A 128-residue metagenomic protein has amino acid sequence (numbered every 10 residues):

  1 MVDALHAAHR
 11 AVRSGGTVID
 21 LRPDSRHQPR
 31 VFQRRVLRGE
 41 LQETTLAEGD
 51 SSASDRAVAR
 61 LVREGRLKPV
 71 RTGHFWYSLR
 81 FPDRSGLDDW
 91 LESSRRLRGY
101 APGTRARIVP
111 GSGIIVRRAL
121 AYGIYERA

Functional and structural regions predicted by a protein language model:
M1, R26-H27, R80: Alpha-helix N-cap/loop-to-helix initiation residues
V2-T17: A short glycine-rich, Lys/Arg-flanked "PGG" loop and its adjoining helix->strand segment in the class I
A8, D20-P23, F81, L87: Long, contiguous hydrophobic alpha-helical segments, chiefly transmembrane helices and signal peptides
T17-G49: Conserved class I S-adenosyl-L-methionine
L21, F32, G49-A57, L87-L91: Conserved short hydrophobic patches within well-ordered secondary structure
E43-T72: Active-site capping/gating segments
R63-A128: Conserved Class I S-adenosyl-L-methionine
